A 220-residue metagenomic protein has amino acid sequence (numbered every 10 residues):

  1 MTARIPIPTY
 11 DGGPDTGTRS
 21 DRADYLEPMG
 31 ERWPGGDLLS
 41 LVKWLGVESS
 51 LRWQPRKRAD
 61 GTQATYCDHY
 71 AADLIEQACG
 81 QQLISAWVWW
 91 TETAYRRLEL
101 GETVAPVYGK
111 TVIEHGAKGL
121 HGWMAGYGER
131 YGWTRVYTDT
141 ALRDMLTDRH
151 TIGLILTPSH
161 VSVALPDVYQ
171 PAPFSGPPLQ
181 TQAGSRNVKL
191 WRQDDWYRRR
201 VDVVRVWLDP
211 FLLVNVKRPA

Functional and structural regions predicted by a protein language model:
T2-G17, D148-G153, P158-A220: Active-site or metal-binding loop neighborhoods of secreted/extracellular toxin and effector enzymes
T2-Y108: N-terminal capping segments
R4, R19-R22, R32, R52 (+11 more regions): Arginine residue identity/basic-tract feature
M29, S40, S49, L83-A86 (+5 more regions): Acidic, low-complexity intrinsically disordered regions
G35, G46, P55, W89-E92 (+5 more regions): Intrinsic disorder/low-complexity segments enriched in polar/charged and small flexible residues
W90-V188: ...with weaker cross-activation on analogous glycine-rich loops/strands in unrelated enzymes
